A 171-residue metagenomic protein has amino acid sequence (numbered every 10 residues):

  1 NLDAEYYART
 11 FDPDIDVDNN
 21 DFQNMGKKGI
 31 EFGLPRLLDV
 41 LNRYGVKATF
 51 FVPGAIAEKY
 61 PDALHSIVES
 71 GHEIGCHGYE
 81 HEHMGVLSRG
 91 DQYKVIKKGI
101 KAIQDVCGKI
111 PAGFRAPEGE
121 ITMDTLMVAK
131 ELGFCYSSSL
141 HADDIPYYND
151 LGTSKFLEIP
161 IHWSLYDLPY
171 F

Functional and structural regions predicted by a protein language model:
N1-G113, E118-Y166: Catalytic alpha-helical scaffold of carbohydrate-active enzymes acting on polysaccharides/glycoconjugates
D167-F171: Binuclear metal-dependent hydrolase catalytic cores centered on His/Asp/Glu-rich metal-binding motifs
